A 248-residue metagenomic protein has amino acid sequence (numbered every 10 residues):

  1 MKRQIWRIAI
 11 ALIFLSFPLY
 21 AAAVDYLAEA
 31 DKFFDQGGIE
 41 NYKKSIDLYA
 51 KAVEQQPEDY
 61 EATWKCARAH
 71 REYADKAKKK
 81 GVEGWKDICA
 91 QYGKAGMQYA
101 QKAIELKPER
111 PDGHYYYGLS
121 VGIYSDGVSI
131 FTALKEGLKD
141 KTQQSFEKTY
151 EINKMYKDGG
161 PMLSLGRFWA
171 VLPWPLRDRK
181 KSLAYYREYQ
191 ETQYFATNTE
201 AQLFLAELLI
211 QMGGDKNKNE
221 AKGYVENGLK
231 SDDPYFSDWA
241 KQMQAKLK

Functional and structural regions predicted by a protein language model:
M1-A9: Bacterial N-terminal signal peptides that target proteins for export
S16-P18: N-terminal signal peptide c-region/cleavage motif recognized by signal peptidases
A21-A23: Boundary at the C-terminal end of the N-terminal hydrophobic targeting segment
Y26-A50, R68-E109, Y115-K148, P161-T192 (+2 more regions): Short coil/linker segments at helix-helix boundaries
P57, P108-E109, K154-Y156, Y194-A196: Short coil turns that delineate tetratricopeptide repeat
A62, G113, D158-P161, T199-A201: TPR alpha-solenoid repeat register
